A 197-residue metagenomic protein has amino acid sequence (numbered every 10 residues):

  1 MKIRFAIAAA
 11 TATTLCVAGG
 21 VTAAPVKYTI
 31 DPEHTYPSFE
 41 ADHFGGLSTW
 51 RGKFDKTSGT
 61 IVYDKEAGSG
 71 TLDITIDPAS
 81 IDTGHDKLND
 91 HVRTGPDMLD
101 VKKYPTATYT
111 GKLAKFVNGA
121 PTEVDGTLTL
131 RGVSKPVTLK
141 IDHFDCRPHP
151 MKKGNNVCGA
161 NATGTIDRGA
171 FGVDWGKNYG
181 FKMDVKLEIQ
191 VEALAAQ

Functional and structural regions predicted by a protein language model:
M1, A18-T22: Polar low-complexity intrinsically disordered regions
M1-A8: Bacterial N-terminal signal peptides that target proteins for export
A8-V17: Bacterial N-terminal signal peptides
V21-Q197: Low-complexity, acidic/polar, glycine-enriched regions of mature
